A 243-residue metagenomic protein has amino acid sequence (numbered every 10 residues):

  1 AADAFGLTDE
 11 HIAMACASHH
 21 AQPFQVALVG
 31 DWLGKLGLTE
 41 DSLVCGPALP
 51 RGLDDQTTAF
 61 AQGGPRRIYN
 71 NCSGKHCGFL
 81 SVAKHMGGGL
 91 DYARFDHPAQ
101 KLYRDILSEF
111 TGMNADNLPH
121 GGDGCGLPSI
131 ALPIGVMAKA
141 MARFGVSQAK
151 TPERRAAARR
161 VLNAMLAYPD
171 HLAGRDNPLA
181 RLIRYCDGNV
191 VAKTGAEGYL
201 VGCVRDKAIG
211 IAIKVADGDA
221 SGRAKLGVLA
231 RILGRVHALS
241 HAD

Functional and structural regions predicted by a protein language model:
A1-D3: Alpha-helical metal-binding/catalytic segments enriched in His/Glu/Asp
L7-N117, C125, R143: Active-site-adjacent helix/loop patches that line small-molecule binding or acyl-intermediate pockets
Q25-V29, H76, A99, Y103 (+5 more regions): General structural feature for long, well-ordered alpha-helical segments within catalytic domains of soluble enzymes
N114-L118, Q148-T151: Short, structured loop/turn "capping" segments at alpha-beta junctions
G121: NAD(P)-dependent dehydrogenases' Rossmann-like dinucleotide-binding region
G126-P133: Conserved phosphate/anionic-ligand binding catalytic regions in large, soluble enzymes, centered on
A142-D243: Structured C-terminal helix/loop/strand segments within mature extracytoplasmic catalytic/sensor domains
